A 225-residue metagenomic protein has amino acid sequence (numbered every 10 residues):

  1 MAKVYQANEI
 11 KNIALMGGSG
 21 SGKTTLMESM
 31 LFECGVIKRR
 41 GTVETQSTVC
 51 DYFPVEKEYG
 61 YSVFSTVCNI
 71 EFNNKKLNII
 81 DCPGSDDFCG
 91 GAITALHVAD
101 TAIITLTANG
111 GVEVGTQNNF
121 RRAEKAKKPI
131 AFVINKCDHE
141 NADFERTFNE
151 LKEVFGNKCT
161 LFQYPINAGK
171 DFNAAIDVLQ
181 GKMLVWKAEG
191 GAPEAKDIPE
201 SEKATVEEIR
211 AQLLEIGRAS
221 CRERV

Functional and structural regions predicted by a protein language model:
M1-S21, R40, T107-R224: P-loop NTPase catalytic nucleotide-binding module
A2-V112, A204, E208: P-loop NTPase switch module centered on the Walker A-proximal segment
